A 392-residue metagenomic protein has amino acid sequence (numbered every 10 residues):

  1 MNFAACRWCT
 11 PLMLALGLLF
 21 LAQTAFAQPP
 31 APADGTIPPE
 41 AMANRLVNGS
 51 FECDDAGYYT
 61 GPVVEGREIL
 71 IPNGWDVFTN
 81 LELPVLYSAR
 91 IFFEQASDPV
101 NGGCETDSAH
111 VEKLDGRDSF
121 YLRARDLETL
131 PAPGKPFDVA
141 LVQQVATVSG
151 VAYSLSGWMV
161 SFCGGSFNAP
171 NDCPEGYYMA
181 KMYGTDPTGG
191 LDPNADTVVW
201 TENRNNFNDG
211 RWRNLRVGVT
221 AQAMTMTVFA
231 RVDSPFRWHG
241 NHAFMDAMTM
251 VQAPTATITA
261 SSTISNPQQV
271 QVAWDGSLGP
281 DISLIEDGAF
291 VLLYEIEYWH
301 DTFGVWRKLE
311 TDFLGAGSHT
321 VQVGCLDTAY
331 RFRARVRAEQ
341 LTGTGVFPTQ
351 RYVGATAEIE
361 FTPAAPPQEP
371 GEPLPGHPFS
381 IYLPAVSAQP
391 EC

Functional and structural regions predicted by a protein language model:
P11-Q23: Bacterial N-terminal signal peptides
Q28-S149, S156-V160, G165-Y183, G190-G218 (+1 more regions): Aromatic (Trp/Tyr/Phe) and Gly/Pro-enriched flexible surface segments
P254-S262: Proline-enriched interdomain boundary motifs that mark the N-terminal boundary and often initiate the first structured
Q268-G288: Conserved aromatic anchor
I285-R307: Extracellular low-complexity, O-glycosylation-prone stalks/linkers
L309-A316: Short beta-strand segments within Ig-like beta-sandwich modules, predominantly Fibronectin type-III
V323-G343: Beta-strand-rich modules
E339-P366: Extracellular fibronectin type III
